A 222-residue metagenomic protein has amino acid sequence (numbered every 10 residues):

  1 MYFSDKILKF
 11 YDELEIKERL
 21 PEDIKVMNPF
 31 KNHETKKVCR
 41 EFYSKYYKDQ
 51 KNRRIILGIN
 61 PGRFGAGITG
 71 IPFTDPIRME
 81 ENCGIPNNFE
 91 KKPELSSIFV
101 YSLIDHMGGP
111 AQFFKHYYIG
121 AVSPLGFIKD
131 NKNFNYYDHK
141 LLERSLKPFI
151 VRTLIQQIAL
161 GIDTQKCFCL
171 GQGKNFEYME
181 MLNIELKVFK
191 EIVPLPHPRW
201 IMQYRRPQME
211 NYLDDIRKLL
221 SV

Functional and structural regions predicted by a protein language model:
Y2-K166, N175-M181, P194, Q203 (+1 more regions): A polyanion-binding, active-site-adjacent surface
C169-L170: Short beta-strand scaffold positions
L182-L186: Active-site catalytic pocket residues across diverse enzymes, especially alpha/beta-hydrolases
K187-P196: Short hydrophobic/aromatic-enriched beta-strand-loop microsegments
P198-W200: A short, acidic, flexible beta-alpha connecting loop/helix-capping segment that sits on the rim of active
Q208: Glycine/aspartate-rich loop-and-adjacent alpha/beta segment that forms the canonical ThDP
